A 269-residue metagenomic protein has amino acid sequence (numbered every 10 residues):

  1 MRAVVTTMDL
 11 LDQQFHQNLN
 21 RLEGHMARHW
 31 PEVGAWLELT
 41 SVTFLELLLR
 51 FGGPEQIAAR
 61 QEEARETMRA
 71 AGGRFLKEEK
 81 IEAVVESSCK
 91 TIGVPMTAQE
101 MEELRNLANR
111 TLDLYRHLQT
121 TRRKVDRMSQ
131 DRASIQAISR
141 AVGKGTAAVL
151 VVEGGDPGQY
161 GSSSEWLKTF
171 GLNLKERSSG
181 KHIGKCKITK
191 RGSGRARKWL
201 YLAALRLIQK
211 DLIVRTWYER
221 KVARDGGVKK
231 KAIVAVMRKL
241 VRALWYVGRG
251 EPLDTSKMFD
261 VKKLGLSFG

Functional and structural regions predicted by a protein language model:
M1-G269: A detector of single, family-specific signature residues that are central to catalytic or substrate-handling motifs
